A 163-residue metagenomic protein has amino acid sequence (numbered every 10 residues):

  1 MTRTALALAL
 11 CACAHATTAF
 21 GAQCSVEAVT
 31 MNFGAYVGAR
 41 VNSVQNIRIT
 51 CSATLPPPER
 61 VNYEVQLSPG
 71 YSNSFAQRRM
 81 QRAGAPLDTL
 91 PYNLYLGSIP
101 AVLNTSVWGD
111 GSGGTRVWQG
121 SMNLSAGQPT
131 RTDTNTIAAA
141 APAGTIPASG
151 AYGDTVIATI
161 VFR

Functional and structural regions predicted by a protein language model:
M1-L6: Bacterial N-terminal signal peptides that target proteins for export
C11-A19: N-terminal signal peptide c-region/cleavage motif recognized by signal peptidases
A16, P57-E59, A101: Generic low-complexity segments that are intrinsically disordered, proline-rich and/or Lys/Arg-biased
F20-P91, Q119, N123-R163: N-terminal small/polar-rich segments of proteins
L87-L96, T105: Extracellular/luminal ectodomains and secreted, surface-exposed scaffolds of diverse proteins
G97-Q128: Extended, solvent-exposed segments with strong compositional bias
